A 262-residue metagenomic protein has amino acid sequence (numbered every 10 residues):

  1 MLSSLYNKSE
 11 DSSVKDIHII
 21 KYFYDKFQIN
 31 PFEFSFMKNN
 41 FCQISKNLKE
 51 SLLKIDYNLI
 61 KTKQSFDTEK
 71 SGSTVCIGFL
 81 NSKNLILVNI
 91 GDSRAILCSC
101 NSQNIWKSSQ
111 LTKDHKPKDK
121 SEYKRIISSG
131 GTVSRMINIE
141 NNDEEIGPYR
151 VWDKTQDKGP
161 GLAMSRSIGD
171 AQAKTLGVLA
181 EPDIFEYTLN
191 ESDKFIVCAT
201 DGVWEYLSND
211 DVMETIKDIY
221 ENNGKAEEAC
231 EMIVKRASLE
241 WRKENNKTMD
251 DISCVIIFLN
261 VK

Functional and structural regions predicted by a protein language model:
M1-K262: PP2C/PPM-type serine/threonine phosphatase catalytic domain
